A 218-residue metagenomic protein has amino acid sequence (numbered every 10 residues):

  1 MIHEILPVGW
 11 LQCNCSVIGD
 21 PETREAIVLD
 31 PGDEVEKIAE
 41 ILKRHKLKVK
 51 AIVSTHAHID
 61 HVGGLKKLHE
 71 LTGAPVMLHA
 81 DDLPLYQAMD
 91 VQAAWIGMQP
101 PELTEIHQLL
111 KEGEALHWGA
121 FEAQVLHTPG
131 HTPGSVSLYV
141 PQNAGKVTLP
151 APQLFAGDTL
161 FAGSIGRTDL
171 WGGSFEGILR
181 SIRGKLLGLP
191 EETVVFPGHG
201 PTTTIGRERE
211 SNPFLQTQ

Functional and structural regions predicted by a protein language model:
M1-H45, S137-F155: Conserved beta-strand hairpin/beta-sheet module of binuclear metal-dependent hydrolase folds, prominently
L6-V8, E105-H107, H127-H131: Short Gly/Pro-enriched turn/cap motifs at secondary-structure boundaries
I18, T55, T128: Conserved S/T- and glycine-rich ATP-binding loop of Class I adenylate-forming
T23, D33-F121, P141-A144, P152 (+1 more regions): Active-site HxH/HxHxD metal-binding segment of metal-dependent hydrolases
I27-L29, A51-V53, V125-H127: Short catalytic-loop micro-motif centered on adjacent basic/acidic residues
L29, V76-L78, A156, P197: Hydrophobic residues in well-ordered beta-strands that form the structural core
V91-W95, F121-Q218: Metallo-beta-lactamase
